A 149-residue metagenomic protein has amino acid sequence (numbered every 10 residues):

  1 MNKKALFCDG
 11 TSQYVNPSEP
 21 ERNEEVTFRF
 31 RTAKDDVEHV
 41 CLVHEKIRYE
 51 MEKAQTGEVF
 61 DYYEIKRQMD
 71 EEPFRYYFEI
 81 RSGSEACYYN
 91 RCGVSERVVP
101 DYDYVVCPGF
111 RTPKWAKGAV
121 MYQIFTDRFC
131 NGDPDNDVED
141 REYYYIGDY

Functional and structural regions predicted by a protein language model:
N2-Y149: N-terminal structural segment of carbohydrate-active enzymes
